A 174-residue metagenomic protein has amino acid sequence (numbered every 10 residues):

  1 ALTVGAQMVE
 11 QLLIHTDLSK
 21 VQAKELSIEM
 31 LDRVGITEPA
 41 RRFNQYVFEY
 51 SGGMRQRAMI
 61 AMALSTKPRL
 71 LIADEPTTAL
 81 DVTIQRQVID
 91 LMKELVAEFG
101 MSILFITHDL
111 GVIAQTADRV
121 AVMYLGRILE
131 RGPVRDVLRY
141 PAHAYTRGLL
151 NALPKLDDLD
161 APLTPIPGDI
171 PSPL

Functional and structural regions predicted by a protein language model:
V21-R41, L150-N151: Conserved ABC ATPase "signature" region
T37-F43, P133-L174: Short catalytic/signature loops enriched in Gly
S65-R69: A short, proline-enriched helix->beta-strand linker immediately N-terminal to the Walker B motif in ABC-type P-loop
R86-G100, G111: Helical segment within the ABC ATPase nucleotide-binding domain
I113-Q115: A short, surface-exposed alpha-helical micro-motif characterized by mixed small hydrophobic and charged/polar residues
R119, R131: Short, glycine/charged-rich "phosphate-handling" switch motifs in NTP-dependent and phosphotransfer domains
